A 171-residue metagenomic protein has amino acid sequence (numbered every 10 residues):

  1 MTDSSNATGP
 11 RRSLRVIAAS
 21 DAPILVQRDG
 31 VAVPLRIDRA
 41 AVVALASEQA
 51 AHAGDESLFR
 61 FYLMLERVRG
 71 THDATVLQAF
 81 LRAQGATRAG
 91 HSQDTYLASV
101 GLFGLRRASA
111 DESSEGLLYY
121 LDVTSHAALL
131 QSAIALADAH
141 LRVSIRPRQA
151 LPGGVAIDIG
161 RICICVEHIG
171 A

Functional and structural regions predicted by a protein language model:
M1-A171: Intrinsically disordered, flexible peripheral segments
